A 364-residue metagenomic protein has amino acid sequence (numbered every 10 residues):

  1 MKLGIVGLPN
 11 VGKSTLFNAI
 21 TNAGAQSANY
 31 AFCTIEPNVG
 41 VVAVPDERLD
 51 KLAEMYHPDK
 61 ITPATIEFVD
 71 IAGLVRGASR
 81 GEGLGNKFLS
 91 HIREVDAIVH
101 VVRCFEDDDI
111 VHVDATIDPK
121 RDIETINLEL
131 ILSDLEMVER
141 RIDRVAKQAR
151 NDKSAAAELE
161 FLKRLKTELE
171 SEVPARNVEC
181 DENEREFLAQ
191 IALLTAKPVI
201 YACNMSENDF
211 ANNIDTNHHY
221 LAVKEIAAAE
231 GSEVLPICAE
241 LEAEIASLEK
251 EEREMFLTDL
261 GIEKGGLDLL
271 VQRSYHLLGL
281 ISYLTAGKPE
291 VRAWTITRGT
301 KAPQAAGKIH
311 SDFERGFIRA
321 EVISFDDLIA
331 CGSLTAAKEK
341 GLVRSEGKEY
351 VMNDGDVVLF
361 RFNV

Functional and structural regions predicted by a protein language model:
M1-V111, E139-R140, R144-V145: Conserved G1/Walker A P-loop phosphate-binding module
K2-V6, V11, F17, R144-V351 (+2 more regions): C-terminal-of-GTPase-core extension/linker across diverse P-loop GTPases
G12-F17, P45-H57, G85-D109, R121-L130 (+4 more regions): Phosphate-binding glycine-rich loops and adjacent basic patches that engage nucleotide phosphates, nucleic-acid
A23-A31, N38-G40, R48-K51, R80 (+10 more regions): Glycine-rich, flexible loop/turn motifs
F32, D46-L49, T62-F68, E82-D96 (+9 more regions): Amphipathic alpha-helical transducer elements in NTP-driven molecular machines
G40-P45, A72-E82, R93-A155, E168-D181 (+2 more regions): Conserved Switch II/interswitch segment of TRAFAC-class P-loop GTPases
I92, M352-N353: Short, well-ordered loop/turn sites that connect or cap secondary structure elements
